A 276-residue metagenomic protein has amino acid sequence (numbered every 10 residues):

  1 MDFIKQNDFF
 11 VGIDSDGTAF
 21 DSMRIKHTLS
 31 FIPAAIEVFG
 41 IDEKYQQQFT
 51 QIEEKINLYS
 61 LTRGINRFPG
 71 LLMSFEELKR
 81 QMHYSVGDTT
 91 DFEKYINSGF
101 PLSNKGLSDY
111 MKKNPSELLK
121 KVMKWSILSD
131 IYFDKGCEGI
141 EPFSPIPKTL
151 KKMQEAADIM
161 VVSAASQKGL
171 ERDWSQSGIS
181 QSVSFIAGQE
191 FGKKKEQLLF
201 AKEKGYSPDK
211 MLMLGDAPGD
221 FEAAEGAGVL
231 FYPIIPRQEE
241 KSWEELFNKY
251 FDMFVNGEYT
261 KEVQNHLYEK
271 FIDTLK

Functional and structural regions predicted by a protein language model:
M1-K5, K151-K152: A short acidic-Thr-Gly-centered motif at the start of a beta-strand
I4-K26, A224: Asp-based phosphoryl-transfer active-site loop
F10-G12, S30, A34, S126 (+2 more regions): Small-side-chain structural scaffolding
F10-I13, F49-E53, I186-A187, L212-M213: Extended hydrophobic secondary-structure segments that form protein cores and membrane-embedded regions
V11, F31, A35-E37, Q189 (+1 more regions): A signal for specific C-terminal beta-sheet/loop modules enriched in small/flexible residues with GP/PG/PP motifs
T18-K168: Alpha-helical substrate-recognition element adjacent to the catalytic core
E138-D158, A165-K276: C-terminal cap/substrate-recognition subdomain and adjoining C-terminal extension of metal-dependent phosphatase-like
